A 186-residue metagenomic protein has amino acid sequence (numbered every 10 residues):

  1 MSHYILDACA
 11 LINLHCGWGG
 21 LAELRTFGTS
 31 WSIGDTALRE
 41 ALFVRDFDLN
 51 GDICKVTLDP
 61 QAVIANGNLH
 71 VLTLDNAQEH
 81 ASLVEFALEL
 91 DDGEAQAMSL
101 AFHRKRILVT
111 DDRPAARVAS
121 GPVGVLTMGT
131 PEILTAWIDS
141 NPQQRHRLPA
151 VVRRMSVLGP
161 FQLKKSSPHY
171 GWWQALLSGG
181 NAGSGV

Functional and structural regions predicted by a protein language model:
S2-R106, R113-V125, E132-W137, H146-V186: Active-site-proximal, substrate-binding regions of enzyme catalytic domains and RNA-binding/basic surfaces
